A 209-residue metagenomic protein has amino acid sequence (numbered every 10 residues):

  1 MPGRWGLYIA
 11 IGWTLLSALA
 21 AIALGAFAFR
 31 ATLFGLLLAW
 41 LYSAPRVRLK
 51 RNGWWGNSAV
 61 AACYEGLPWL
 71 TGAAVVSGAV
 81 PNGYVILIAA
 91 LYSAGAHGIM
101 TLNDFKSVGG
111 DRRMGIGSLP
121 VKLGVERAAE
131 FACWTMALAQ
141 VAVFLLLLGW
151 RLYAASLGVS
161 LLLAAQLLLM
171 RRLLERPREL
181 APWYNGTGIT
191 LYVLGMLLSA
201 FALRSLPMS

Functional and structural regions predicted by a protein language model:
M1-S209: Multi-pass alpha-helical membrane architecture of UbiA-family and related isoprenoid/lipid prenyltransferases
